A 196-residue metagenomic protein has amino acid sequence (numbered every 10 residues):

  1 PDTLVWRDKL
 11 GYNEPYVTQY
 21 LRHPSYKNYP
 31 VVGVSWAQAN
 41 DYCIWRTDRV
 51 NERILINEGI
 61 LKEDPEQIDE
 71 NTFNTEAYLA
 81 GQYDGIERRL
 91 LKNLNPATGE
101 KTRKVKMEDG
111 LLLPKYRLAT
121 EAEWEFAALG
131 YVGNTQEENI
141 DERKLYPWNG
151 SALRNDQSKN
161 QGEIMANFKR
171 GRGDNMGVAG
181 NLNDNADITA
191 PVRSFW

Functional and structural regions predicted by a protein language model:
L4, L10-W196: Functional-site microenvironments in short loops/helix caps that host divalent-cation chemistry
